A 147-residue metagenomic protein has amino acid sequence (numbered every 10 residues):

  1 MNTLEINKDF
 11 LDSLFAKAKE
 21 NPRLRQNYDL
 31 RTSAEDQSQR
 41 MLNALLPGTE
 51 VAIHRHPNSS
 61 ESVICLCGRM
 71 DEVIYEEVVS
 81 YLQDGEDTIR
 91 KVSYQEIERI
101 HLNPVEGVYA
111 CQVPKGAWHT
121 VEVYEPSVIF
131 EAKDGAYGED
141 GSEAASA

Functional and structural regions predicted by a protein language model:
M1-S38, A52, G85-L102: A short, N-terminal "cap"/entry segment at the start of jelly-roll beta-barrel domains of the cupin/DSBH fold
I6, L14, V79-S80, G85-V105 (+1 more regions): Double-stranded beta-helix
L30-S33, N43, V51-H56, I64 (+1 more regions): Short histidine-centered beta-strand/loop micro-motifs that create catalytic or ligand/metal-coordination sites
E35-S38, L46-E50, C67-D71, V78-V79: Short, charged/polar surface micro-motifs in flexible loops or helix N-caps
L42-N58, V78, L102-P104: Conserved short histidine dyad/triad with adjacent acidic residue
L46, H56-N58, C65, E106 (+2 more regions): A short, compositionally biased micro-patch
A52-H54, E72-V73, C111-V113, H119-Y124 (+1 more regions): Short beta-strand His + acidic residue motifs that chelate non-heme Fe in jelly-roll/DSBH and cupin folds
N58-S80, D84-G85: Glycine- and acidic-residue-biased ligand/ion/polar-headgroup-sensing regions
